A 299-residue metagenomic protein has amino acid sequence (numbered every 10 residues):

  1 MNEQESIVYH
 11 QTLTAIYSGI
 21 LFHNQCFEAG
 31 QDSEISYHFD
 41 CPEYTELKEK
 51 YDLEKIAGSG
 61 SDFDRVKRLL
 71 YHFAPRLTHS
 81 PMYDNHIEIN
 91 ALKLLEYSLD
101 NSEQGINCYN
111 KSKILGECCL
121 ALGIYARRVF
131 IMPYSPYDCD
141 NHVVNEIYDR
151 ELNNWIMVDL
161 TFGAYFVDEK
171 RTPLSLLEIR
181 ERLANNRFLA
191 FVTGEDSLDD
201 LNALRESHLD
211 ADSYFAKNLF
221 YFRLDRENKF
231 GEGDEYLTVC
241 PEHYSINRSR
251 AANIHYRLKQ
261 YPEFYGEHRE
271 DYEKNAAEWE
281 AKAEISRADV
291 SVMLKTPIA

Functional and structural regions predicted by a protein language model:
Q11-N107: Secondary-structure boundary elements
S61-K67, L120-A126, E151-W155: Loop/turn elements at helix/coil->beta-strand transitions in domains of secreted/extracellular proteins
H72, R76, C118, L122-Y125 (+1 more regions): Mid-sequence acidic-hydrophobic segments that form the walls of catalytic/ligand-binding cavities or oligomerization
L77, R127, Y148: Cell-envelope and extracellular/periplasmic
P81-V144: Active-site neighborhood of thiol-dependent amide/isopeptide-bond enzymes
Y137, I147, E151-A299: His-Asp-centered catalytic microenvironments across diverse enzyme cores, prominently the transglutaminase-like
